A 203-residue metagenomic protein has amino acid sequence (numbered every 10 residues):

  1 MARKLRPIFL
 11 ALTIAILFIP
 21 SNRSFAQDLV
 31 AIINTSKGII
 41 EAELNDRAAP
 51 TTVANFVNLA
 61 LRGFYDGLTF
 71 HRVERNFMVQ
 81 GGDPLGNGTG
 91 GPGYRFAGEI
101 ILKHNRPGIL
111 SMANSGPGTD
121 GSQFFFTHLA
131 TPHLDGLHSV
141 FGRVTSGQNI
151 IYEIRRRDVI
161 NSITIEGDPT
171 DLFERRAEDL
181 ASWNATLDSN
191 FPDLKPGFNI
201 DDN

Functional and structural regions predicted by a protein language model:
A2-L5, T13-N203: Cyclophilin-like peptidyl-prolyl cis-trans isomerases
